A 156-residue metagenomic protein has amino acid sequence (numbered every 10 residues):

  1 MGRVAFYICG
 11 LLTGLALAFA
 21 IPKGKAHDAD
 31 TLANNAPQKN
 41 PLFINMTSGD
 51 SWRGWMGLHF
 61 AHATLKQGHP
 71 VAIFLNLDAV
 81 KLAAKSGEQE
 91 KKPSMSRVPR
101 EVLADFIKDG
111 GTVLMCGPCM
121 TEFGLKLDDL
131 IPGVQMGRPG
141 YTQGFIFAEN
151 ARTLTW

Functional and structural regions predicted by a protein language model:
G2-D28: Single-pass membrane-anchoring alpha-helices
P37, L42-W55, A83-E88: Short, glycine-rich nucleotide/cofactor-binding loops
K39-L42, G68-A72, D109-T112, E149-R152: Loop/turn elements at helix/coil->beta-strand transitions in domains of secreted/extracellular proteins
G49-S51, D78-L82, V113, C119-F123: Solvent-exposed loop/turn segments at secondary-structure junctions within structured extracellular/periplasmic domains
G54-H69: Histidine-anchored nucleotide/phosphate-binding helix
A61, V71-L77, L114-G117: Short internal beta-strands
K91-G117: A glycine-rich helix N-cap at a beta->alpha junction
F106-L114, T121-F123, L127-I146, A151-R152: A short aromatic-anchored loop/beta-hairpin motif
